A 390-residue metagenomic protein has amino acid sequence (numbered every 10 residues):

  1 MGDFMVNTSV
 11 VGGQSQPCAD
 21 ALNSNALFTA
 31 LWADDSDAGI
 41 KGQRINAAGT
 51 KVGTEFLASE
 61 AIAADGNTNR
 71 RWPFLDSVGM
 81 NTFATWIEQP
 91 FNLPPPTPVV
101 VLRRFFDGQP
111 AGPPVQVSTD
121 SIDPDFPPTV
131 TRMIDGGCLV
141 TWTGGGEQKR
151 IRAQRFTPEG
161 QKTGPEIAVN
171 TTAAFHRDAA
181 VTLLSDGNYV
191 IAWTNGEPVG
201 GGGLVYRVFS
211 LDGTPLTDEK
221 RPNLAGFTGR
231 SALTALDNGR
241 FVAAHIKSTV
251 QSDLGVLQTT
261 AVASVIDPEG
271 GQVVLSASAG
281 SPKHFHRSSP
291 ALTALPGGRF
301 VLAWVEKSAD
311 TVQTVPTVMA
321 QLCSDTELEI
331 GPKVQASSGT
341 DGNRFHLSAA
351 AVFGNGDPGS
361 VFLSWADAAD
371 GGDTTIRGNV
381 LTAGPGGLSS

Functional and structural regions predicted by a protein language model:
M1-S390: Extracellular, repeat-based ectodomains that mediate carbohydrate processing or recognition
